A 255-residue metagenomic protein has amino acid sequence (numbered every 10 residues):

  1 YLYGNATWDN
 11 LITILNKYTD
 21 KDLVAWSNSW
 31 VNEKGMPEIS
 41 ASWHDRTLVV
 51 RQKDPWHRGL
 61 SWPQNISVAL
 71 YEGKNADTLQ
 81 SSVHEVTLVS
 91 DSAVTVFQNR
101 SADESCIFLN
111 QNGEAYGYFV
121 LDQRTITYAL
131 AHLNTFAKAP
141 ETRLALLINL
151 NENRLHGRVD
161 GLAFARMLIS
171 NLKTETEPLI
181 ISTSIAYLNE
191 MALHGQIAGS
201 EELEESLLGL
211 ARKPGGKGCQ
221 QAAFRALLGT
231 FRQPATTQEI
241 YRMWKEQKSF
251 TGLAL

Functional and structural regions predicted by a protein language model:
Y1-L255: Non-catalytic accessory/interaction domains
